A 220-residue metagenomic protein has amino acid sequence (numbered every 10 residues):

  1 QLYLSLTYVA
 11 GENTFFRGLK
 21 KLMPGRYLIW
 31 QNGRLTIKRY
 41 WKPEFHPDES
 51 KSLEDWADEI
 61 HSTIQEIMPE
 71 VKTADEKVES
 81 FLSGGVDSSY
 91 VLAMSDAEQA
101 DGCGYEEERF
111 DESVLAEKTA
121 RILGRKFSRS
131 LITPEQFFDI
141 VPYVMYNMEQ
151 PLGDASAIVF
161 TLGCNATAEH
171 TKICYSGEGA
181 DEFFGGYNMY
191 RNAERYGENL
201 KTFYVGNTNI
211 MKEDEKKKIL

Functional and structural regions predicted by a protein language model:
Q1-V78: RNA-binding accessory domains that recognize and position tRNA/RNA substrates
F45-L220: ATP-dependent adenylate-handling active sites, centered on carboxylate activation for C-N bond formation
